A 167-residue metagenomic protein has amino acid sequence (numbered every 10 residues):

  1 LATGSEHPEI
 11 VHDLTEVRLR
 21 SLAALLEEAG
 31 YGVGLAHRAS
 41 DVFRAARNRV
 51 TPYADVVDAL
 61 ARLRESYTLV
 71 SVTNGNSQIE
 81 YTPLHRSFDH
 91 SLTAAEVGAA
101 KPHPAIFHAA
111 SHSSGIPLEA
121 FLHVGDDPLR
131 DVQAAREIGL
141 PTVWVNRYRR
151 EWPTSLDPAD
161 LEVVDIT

Functional and structural regions predicted by a protein language model:
L1-D41: A metal-dependent, Asp-based hydrolase signature
I10, L14, N48, G98: Conserved aromatic-histidine-acidic binding/catalytic patches
D13, V50, F121-H123: Residue-level marker of alpha-helix boundaries and capping positions
L25-A29, A46, A94-A95: Alpha-helix C-capping/helix-to-loop hinge sites
G32-V33, V57, A61, E65-T167: Asp-based, Mg2+/Mn2+-dependent phosphohydrolase catalytic module
D41-V50: Surface-exposed cleft-lining segments at the edges of enzyme active sites
